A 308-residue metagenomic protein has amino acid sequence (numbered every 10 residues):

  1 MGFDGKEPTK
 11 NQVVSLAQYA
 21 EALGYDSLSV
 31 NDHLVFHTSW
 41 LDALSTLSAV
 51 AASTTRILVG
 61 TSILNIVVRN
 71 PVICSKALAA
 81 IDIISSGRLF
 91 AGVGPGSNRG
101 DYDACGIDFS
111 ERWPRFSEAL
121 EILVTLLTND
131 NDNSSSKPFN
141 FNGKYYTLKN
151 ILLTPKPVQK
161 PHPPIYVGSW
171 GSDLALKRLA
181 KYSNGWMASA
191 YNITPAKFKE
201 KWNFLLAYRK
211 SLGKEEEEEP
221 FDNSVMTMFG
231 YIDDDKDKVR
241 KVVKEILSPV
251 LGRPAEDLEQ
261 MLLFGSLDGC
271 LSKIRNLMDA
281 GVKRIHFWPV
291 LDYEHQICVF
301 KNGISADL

Functional and structural regions predicted by a protein language model:
M1-L23, L58, F90-G92, V124 (+6 more regions): C-terminal amphipathic alpha-helical "assembly" element that mediates oligomerization/partner interfaces or acts as
M1-S53, P161-P163, V290: N-terminal beta1-alpha1-beta2 module of alpha/beta enzyme domains
H37, T61-R69: Active-site nucleophile and cofactor-binding loops and adjacent substrate-binding regions of central metabolic enzymes
S39, I66, R112, V167-G168 (+2 more regions): Glycine- and other small-residue-rich loops at beta-strand/loop junctions that grip anionic moieties
L41-T61, E118-L126, F300-L308: Alpha-helix-loop-beta-strand connector modules within alpha/beta enzyme cores
A43, C74, C270: Conserved donor sugar-nucleotide recognition element shared by glycan-biosynthetic enzymes
V67-Y182, E216: Internal, glycine-rich beta/alpha segment that forms the wall or movable "lid" of small-molecule/cofactor binding
